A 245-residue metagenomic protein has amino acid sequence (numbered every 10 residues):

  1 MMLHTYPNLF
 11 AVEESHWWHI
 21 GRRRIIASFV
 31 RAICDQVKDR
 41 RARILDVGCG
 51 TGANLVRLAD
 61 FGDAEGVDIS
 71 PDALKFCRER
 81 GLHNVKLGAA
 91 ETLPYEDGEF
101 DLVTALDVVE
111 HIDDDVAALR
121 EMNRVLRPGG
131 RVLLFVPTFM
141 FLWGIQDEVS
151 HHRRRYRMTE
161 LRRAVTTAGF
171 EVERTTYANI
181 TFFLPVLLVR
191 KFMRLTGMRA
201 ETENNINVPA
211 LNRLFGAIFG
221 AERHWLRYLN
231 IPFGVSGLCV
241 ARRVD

Functional and structural regions predicted by a protein language model:
M1-G98, L102-L106, L119, N204-P209 (+3 more regions): Conserved N-terminal segment of class I S-adenosyl-L-methionine
A11, V132-R154, M158-T166: Short, glycine-/aromatic-enriched active-site segment of Class I SAM-dependent methyltransferases
V56, D113-A117, G144: Short N-terminal helix/helix-N-cap motif within the alpha/beta-hydrolase-1
L106-V109, F135: Residues lining the SAM
V116-R131: A short glycine-rich, Lys/Arg-flanked "PGG" loop and its adjoining helix->strand segment in the class I
F170-I180: Conserved S-adenosyl-L-methionine
F182-D245: A C-terminal cap/extension of S-adenosyl-L-methionine-dependent methyltransferases that defines the acceptor-substrate
